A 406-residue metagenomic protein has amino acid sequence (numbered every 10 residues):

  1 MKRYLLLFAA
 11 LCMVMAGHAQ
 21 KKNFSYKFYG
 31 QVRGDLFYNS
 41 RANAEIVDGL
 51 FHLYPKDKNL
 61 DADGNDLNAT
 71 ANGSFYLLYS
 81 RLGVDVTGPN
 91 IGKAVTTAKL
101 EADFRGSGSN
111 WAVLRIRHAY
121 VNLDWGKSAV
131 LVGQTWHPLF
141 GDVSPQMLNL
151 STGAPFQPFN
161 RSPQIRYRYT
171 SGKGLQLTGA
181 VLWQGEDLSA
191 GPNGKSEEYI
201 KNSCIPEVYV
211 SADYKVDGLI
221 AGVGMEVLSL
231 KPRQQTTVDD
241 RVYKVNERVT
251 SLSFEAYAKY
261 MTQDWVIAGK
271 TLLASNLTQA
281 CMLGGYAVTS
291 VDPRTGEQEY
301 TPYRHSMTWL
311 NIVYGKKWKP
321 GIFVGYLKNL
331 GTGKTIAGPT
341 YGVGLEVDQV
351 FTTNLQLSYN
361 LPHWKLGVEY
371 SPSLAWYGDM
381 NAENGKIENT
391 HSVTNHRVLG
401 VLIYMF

Functional and structural regions predicted by a protein language model:
M1-K21: Bacterial Sec-dependent N-terminal signal peptides
K21-D48, K58-D187, C204-I205, Y209 (+2 more regions): Outer membrane beta-barrel
K22, A69-L77, W111-V113, Q157-F159 (+6 more regions): Short sequence motifs at beta-strands and strand-loop junctions characteristic of Gram-negative outer-membrane
A42-V47, S109-R115, D142-L150, L188-I200 (+8 more regions): Outer-membrane beta-barrel translocator domains and adjoining extracellular loop/strand segments of Gram-negative
V95-G106, V181-W183, V223-S229, V324-L327 (+1 more regions): Transmembrane beta-strand segments that form the barrel wall of outer-membrane beta-barrel proteins
K215-V347: Detector for outer-membrane/organellar transmembrane beta-barrel domains, recognizing the amphipathic beta-strand
L361, T390-F406: Outer-membrane beta-barrel "beta-signal"
H363-N384: C-terminal beta-signal and adjacent terminal beta-strands/loops of Gram-negative outer-membrane beta-barrel proteins
